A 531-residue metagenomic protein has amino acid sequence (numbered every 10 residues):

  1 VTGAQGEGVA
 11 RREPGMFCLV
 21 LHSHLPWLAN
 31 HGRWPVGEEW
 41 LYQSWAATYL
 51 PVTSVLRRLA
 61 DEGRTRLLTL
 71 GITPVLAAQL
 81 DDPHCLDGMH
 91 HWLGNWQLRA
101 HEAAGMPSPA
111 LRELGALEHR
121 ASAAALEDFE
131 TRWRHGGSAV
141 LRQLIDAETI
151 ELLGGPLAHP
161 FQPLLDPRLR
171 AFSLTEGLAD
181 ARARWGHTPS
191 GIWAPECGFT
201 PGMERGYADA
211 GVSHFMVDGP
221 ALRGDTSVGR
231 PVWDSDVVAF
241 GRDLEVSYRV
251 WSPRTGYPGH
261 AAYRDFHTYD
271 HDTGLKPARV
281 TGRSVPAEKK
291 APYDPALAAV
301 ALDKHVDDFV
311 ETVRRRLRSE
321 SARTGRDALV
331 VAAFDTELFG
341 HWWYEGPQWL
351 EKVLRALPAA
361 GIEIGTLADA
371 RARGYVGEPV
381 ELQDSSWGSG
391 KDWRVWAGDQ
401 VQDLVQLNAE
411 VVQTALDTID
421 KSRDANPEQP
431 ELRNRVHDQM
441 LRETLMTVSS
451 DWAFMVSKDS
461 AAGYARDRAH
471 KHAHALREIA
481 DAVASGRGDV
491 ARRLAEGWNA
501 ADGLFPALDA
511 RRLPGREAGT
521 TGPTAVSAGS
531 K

Functional and structural regions predicted by a protein language model:
G8-T65, I72-A116, R120, T226-K531: Active-site and substrate-binding clefts of carbohydrate-active enzymes
A10-E13, R57-R64, G136-L153, R182-W185 (+1 more regions): Acidic (Asp/Glu)-rich catalytic clusters
G71-L76, P156-A158, G191-T200, L367-A372: Short, solvent-exposed turn/loop segments enriched in Gly/Ser/Thr/Pro and often Arg
G154-E176, D180: Glycine-rich phosphate-binding "P-loop"
R170-A194, T312-A333: CE4/NodB-like, metal-dependent polysaccharide N-deacetylase domain that modifies extracellular/periplasmic N-acetylated
T188-F199, D335-F339, A461: Conserved short loop/turn motifs at secondary-structure junctions
M203-V212: Hydrophobic, small-residue-rich alpha-helical packing segments that form membrane-like cores
S213-G224, E363-T366: His/Asp/Glu-enriched short active-site or ligand-binding loop at hydrolase and phosphoryl-transfer sites
